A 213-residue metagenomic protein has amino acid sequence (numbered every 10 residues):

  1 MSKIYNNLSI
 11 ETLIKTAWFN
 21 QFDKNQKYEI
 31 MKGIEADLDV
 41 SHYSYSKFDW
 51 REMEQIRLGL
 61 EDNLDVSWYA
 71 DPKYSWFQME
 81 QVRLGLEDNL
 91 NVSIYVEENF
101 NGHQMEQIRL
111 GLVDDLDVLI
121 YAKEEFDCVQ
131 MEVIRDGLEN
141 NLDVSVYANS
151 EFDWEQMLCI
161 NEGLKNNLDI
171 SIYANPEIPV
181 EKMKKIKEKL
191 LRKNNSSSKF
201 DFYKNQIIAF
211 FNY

Functional and structural regions predicted by a protein language model:
M1-Y213: General marker for long, soluble alpha-helical cores
